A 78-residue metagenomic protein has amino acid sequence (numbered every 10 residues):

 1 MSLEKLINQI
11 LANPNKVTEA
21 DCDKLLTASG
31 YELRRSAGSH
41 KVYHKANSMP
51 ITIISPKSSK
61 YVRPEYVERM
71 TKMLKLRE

Functional and structural regions predicted by a protein language model:
M1, L11-K16, P50-I53: Terminus-proximal functional modules
M1-L3, E78: Absolute protein N-terminus
L3-L11, K72: Mixed-charge (Asp/Glu-Lys/Arg
L6, T18, Y66-R69: Amphipathic alpha-helical interface surfaces
I10-S29: Polyanion-binding surface elements
Y31-S55, S59: A short, structured beta-strand/loop element
P56-E78: C-terminal structural segments of small proteins and small subunits
